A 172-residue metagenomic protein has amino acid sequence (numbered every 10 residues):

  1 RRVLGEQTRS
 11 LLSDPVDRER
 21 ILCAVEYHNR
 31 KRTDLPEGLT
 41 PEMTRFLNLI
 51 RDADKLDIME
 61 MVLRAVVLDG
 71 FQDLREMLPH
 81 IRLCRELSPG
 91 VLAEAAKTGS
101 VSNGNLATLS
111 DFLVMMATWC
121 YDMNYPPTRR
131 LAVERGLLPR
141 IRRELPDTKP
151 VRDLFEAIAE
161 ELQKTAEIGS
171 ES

Functional and structural regions predicted by a protein language model:
R1-T8: An active-site-proximal "capping" alpha-helix that borders the catalytic cofactor pocket
T8-H28, E42-D52: Acidic/histidine metal-binding catalytic segments
R30-K31, L35-S172: Divalent metal-dependent phosphate-bond-processing catalytic cores, especially two-metal-ion Mg2+/Mn2+ enzymes that act
